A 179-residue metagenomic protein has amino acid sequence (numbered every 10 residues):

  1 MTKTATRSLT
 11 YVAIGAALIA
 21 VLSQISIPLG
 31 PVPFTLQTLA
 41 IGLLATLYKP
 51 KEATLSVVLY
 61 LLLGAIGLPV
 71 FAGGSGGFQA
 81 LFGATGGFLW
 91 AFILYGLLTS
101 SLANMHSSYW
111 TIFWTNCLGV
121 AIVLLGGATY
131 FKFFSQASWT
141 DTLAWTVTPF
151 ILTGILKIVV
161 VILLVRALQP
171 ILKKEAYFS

Functional and structural regions predicted by a protein language model:
M1-E52: Hydrophobic transmembrane alpha-helices
A5-S8, P50-L55, M105-T111, S138-W139: Membrane-helix interface segments
L9-I14, L39-A40, A53-L59, T85-W90 (+3 more regions): Hydrophobic alpha-helical transmembrane segments
I14, V21, F78-L125: Short helix-perturbing small/polar motifs within transmembrane alpha-helices
L18, L22, S26, L44 (+11 more regions): Alpha-helical membrane-inserting segments
S23-P33, L61-Y95: Interfacial aromatic-anchored transmembrane helix boundaries in multi-pass membrane proteins
P33-T38, F78-A84, T140-F150: Non-cytosolic membrane-interface motifs at loop->transmembrane helix junctions
G74, S108-S179: Membrane-embedded alpha-helical hairpins and interfacial helices in multi-pass inner-membrane proteins
